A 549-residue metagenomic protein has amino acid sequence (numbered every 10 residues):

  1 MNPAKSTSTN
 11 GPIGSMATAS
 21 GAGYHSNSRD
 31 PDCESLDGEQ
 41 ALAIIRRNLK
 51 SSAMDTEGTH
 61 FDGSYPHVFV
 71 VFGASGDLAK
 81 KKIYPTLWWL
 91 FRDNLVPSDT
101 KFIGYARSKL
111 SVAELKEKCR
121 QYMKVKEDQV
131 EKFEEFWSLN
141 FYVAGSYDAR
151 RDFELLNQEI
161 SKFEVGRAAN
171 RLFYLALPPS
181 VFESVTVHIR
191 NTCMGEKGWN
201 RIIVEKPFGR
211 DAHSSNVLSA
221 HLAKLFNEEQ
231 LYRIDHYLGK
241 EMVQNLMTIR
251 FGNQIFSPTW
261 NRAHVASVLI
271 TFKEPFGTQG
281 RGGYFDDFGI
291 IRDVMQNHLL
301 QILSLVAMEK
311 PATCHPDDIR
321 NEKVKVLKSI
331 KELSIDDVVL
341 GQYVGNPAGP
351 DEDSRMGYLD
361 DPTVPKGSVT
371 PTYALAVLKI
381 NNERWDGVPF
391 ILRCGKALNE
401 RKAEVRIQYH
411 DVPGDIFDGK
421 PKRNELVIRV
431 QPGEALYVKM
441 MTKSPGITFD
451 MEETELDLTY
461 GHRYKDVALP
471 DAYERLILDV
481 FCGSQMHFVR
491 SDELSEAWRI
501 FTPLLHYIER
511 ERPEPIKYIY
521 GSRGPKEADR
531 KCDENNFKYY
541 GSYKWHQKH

Functional and structural regions predicted by a protein language model:
N2-K5, N10, A17, G21-V204 (+1 more regions): Secretory/organelle targeting and membrane-embedding segments
